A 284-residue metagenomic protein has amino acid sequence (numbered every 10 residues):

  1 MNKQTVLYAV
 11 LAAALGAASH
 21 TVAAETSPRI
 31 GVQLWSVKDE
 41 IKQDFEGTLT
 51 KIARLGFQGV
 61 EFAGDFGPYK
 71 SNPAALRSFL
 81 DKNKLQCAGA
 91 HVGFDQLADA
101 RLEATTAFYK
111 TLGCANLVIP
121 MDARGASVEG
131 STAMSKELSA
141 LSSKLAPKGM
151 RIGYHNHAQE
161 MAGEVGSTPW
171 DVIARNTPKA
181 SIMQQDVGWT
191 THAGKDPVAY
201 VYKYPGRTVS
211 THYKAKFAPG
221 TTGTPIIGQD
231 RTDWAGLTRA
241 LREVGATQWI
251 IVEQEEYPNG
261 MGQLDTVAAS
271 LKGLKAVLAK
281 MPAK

Functional and structural regions predicted by a protein language model:
K3-Q4, A24-L55, G113, V165-I182 (+1 more regions): Histidine-acidic metal/acid-base catalytic patches
Y8-A17: Bacterial N-terminal signal peptides
S19-A23: Sec/Tat signal peptide C-region and signal peptidase I cleavage site
S36-K38, G64-F66, G93-Q96, A123-G125 (+4 more regions): Active-site-proximal loop/turn and secondary-structure-junction residues that shape catalytic pockets, frequently
E40-K42, P68, S142: Extracytoplasmic low-complexity repetitive segments enriched in small/polar residues
T50, Q58-G59, F79, Q86 (+2 more regions): Active-site acidic/histidine proton-transfer and metal-coordination neighborhood in alpha/beta enzyme cores
E61, G89-H91, V118, G153 (+3 more regions): Conserved beta-strand positions in the central sheet of alpha/beta enzyme cores
E61-S78: Glycine-rich, proline-tolerant flexible connector loops at the mouths of alpha/beta enzymes
